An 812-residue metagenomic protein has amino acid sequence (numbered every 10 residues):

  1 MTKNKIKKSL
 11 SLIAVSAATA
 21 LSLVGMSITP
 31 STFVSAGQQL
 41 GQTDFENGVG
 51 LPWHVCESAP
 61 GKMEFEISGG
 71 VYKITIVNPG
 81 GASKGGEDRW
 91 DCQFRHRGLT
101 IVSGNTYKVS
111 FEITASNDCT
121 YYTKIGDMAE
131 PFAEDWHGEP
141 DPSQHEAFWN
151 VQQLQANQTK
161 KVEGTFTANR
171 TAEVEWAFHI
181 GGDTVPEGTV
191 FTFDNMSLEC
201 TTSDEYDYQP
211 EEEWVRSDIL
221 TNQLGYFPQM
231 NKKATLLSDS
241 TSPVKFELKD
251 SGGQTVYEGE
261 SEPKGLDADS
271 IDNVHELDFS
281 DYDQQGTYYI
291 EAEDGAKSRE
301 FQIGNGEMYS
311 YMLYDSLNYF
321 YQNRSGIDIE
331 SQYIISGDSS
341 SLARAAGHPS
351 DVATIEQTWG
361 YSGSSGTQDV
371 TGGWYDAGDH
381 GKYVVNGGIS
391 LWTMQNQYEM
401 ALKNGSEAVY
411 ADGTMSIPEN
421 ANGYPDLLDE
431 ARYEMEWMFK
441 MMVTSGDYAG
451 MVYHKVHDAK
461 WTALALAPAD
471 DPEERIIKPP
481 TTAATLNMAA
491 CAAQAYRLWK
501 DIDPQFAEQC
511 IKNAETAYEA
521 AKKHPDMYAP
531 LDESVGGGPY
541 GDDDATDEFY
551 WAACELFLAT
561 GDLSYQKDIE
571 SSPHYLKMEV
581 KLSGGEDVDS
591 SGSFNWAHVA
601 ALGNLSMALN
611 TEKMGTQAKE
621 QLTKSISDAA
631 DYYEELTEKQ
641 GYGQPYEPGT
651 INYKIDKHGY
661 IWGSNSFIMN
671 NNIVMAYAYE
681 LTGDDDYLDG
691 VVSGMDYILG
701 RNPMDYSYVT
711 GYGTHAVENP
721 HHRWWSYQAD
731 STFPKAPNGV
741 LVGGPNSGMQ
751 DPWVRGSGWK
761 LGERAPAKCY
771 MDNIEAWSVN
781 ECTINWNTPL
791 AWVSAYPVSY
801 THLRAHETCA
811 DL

Functional and structural regions predicted by a protein language model:
V24-G37: Sec-dependent signal peptide cleavage junction
G37-E205: Extracellular and organelle-lumenal recognition/adhesion modules and their flexible linkers in secreted
K233-A234, G259-G304: Ligand-binding face of N-terminal immunoglobulin V-set domains in extracellular IgSF glycoproteins
A292, L391-P418, E436-T444, N487-P504 (+4 more regions): Well-ordered alpha-helical scaffold segments within catalytic/enzyme domains
G306-D328, E430-G446, I511-A529, T560-D587 (+2 more regions): Long, well-ordered core segments of solenoidal/helical folds
Y321-N386, A408-V409, G413-A493, I502 (+5 more regions): Extended ligand-binding groove/face enriched in aromatic
S325-W359, Q368, P573-L602, A608-E781: Non-catalytic carbohydrate-binding regions of carbohydrate-active enzymes
T801-T808: Conserved small/polar residues in nucleotide/adenosyl-binding loops
